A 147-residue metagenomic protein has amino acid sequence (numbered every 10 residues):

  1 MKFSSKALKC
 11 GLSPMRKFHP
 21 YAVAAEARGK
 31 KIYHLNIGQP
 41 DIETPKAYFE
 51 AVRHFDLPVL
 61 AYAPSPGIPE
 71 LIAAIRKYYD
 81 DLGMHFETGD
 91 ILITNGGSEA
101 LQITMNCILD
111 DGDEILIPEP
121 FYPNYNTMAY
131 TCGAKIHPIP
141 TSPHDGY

Functional and structural regions predicted by a protein language model:
M1-L8: Generic N-terminal amphipathic, Lys/Arg-enriched alpha-helix
L8-G96, I103: N-terminal small-domain helix-loop-helix segment of the aminotransferase-like
Q39, P69, S98, Y122 (+1 more regions): Residue-level detector of flexible, active-site-proximal loop/helix-junction positions within diverse enzyme catalytic
A100-L101, Y125: Short, hydrophobic alpha-helical packing/hinge segments within bilobed ligand-binding/sensory domains
N106-Y147: PLP-dependent aminotransferase-like
